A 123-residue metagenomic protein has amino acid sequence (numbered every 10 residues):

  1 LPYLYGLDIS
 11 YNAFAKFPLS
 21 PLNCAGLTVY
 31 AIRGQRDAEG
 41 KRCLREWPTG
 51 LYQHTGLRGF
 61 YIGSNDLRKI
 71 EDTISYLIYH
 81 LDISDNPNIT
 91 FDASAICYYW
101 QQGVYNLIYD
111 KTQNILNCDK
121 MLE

Functional and structural regions predicted by a protein language model:
L1, N23-C24, Q53, I74-Y76 (+2 more regions): C-terminal capping segment of individual leucine-rich repeats
L4, F14, G26-T28, L44 (+5 more regions): Conserved hydrophobic position(s) of the canonical leucine-rich repeat
L4-I9, T28-I32, A38, R58-I62 (+2 more regions): Conserved hydrophobic beta-strand positions in leucine-rich repeat
I9, I32, E46, D72-S75 (+2 more regions): Extracellular beta-strand solenoids
N12, Q35-D37, K41-C43, N65 (+2 more regions): Conserved "Asn-ladder"/turn position within leucine-rich repeats
F17-S20, R45-G50, I70-T73, F91-A95 (+1 more regions): The feature encodes a structural signal of leucine-rich repeats
G59, D66, D72-T73, H80 (+2 more regions): Extracellular beta-rich repeat passengers
N88-E123: Membrane-proximal C-terminal cap and juxtamembrane stalk of leucine-rich repeat ectodomains
